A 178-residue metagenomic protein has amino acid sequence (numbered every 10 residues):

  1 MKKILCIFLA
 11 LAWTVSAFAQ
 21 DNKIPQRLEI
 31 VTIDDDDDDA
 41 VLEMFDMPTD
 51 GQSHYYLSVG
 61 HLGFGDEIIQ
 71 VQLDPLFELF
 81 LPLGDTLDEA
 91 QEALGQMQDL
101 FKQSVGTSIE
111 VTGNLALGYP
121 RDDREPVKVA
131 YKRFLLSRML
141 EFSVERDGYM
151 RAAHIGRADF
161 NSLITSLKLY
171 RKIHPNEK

Functional and structural regions predicted by a protein language model:
I4-W13: Sec-dependent N-terminal signal peptides
A19-K178: Positively charged, low-complexity terminal tracts and the immediately adjacent first secondary-structure elements
